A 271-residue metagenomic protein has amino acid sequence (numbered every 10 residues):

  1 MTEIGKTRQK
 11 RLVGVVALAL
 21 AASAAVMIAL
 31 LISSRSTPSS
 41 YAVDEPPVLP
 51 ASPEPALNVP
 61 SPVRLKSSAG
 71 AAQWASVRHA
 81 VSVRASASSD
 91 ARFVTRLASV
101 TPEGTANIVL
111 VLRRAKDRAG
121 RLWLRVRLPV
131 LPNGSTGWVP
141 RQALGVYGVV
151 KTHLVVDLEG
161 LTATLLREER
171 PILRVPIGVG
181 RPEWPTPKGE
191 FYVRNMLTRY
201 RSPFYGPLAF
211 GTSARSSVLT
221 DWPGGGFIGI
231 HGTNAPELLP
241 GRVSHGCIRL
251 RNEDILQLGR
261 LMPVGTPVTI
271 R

Functional and structural regions predicted by a protein language model:
T2-L20: N-terminal export and membrane-targeting signals
V15, A19-L20, P38, V130 (+3 more regions): Exported/periplasmic cell-wall-interacting domains
A21-I32: Hydrophobic alpha-helical membrane-insertion segments, chiefly the h-region of N-terminal signal peptides
S39-K116: Beta-loop motif signature
R78-A80, A106, A119-W123, G134 (+7 more regions): Extracytoplasmic
T101-L144: SH3/SH3-like beta-barrel superfamily modules
R141-G180: A structural motif detector for short, solvent-exposed N-terminal "entry" segments of globular domains
